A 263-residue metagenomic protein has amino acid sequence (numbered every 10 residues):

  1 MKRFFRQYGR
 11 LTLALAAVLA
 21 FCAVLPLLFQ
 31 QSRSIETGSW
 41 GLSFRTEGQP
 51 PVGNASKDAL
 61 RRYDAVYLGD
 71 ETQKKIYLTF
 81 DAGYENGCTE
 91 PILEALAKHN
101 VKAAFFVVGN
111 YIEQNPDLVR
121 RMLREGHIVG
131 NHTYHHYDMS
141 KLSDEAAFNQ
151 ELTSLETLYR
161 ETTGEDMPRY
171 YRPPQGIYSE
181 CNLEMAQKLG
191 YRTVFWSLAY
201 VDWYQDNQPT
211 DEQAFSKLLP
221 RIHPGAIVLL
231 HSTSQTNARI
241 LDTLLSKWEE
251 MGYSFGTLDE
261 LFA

Functional and structural regions predicted by a protein language model:
K2-T79, E85-K98, Q213, L244-K247 (+1 more regions): N-terminal pre-catalytic segment of deacetylase/amide-hydrolase enzymes
R3-R6, R10, Q31-R33, R45 (+8 more regions): Arginine residue identity/basic-tract feature
K74-I76, N86-C88, L93, A97-E212 (+2 more regions): Metal-dependent polysaccharide deacetylase catalytic core of the NodB/CE4 family, i.e., the active-site-bearing domain
H223-D259: Catalytic grooves of carbohydrate-active enzymes
